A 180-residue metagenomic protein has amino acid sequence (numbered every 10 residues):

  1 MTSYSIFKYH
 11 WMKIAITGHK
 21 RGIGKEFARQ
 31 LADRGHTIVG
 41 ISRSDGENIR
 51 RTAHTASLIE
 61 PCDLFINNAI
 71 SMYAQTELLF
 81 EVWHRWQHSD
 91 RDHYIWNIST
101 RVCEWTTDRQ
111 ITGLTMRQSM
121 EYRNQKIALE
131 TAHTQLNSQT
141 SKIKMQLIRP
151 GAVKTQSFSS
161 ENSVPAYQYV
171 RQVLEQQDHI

Functional and structural regions predicted by a protein language model:
M1-W11: N-terminal amphipathic/basic-hydrophobic helices that include classical n-h-c signal peptides and signal-anchor
T17, I66-N68, Y94-T100, K144-R149: Structural signature of the Rossmann-like NAD(P)-dependent dehydrogenase/reductase core
T17-Q30: N-terminal Rossmann NAD(P)H-binding glycine-rich loop of SDR-like oxidoreductase domains
I38-A56, S71-Y73, E77: Adenosine-cofactor binding site in Rossmann-like domains, unifying the SAM/SAH pocket of S-adenosylmethionine-dependent
I70, A74, Q87-Q139, A152-T155: Catalytic loop of short-chain dehydrogenase/reductase
L79-W83, L129-H133, V170: Short-chain dehydrogenase/reductase
K142-I143, L147-I148, V153-I180: C-terminal helical subdomain
